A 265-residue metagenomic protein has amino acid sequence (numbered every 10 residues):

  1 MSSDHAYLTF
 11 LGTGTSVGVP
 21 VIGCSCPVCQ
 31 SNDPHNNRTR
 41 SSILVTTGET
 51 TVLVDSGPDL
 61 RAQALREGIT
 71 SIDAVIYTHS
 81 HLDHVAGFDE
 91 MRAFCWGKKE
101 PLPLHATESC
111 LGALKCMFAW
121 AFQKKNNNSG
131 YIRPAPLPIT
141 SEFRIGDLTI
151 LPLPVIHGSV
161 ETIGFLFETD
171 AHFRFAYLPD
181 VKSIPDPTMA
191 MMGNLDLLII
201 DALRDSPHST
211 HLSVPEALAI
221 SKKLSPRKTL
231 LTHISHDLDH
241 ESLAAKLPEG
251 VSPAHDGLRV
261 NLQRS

Functional and structural regions predicted by a protein language model:
M1-L178, K182, P187, A244-R264: Binuclear metal-dependent hydrolase catalytic cores
K182-R264: Cap/insert and terminal regions of metallo-dependent hydrolase folds
